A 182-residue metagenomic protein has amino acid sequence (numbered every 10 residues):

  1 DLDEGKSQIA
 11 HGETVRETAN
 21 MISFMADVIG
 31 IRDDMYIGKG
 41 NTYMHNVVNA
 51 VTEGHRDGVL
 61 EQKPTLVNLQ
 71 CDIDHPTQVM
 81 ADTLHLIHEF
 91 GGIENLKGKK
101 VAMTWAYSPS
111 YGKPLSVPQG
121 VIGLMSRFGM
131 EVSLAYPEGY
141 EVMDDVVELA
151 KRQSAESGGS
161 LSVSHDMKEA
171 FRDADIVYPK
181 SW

Functional and structural regions predicted by a protein language model:
D1, I87-P179: Glycine-rich phosphate/diphosphate-binding loop of Rossmann-like nucleotide-binding domains
D1-I87: Phosphate/diphosphate ligand-binding glycine-rich loop within oxidoreductases
R32, P179-K180: Short, well-ordered coil/turn residues at beta-beta hairpins and beta-strand->alpha-helix junctions within
